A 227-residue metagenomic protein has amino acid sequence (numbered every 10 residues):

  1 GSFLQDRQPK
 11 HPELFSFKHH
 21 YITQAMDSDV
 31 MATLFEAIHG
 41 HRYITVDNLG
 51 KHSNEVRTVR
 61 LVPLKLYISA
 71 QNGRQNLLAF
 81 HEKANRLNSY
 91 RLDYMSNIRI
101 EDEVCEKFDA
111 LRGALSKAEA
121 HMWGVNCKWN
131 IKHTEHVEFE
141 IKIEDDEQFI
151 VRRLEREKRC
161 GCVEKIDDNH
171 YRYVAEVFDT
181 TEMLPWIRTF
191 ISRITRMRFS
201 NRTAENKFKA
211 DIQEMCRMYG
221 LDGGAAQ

Functional and structural regions predicted by a protein language model:
G1-G50: Bulky hydrophobic/aromatic content
V46-N48, A79, A175: Short beta-strand segments that buttress and anchor functional surface loops
N48-N54, H81-K83, I143: Short acidic, glycine-rich loop/turn motifs
V59-L64: Short beta-strand-centered aromatic/proline hotspots
Y67-S69: Short beta-strand micro-motifs enriched in acidic
G73-L78: Short aromatic-glycine-enriched beta-strand elements
K83-H121: Flexible linker/loop signature enriched in Pro/Ser/Thr and Pro/Gly
S116-Q227: Polybasic (Lys/Arg-rich)
